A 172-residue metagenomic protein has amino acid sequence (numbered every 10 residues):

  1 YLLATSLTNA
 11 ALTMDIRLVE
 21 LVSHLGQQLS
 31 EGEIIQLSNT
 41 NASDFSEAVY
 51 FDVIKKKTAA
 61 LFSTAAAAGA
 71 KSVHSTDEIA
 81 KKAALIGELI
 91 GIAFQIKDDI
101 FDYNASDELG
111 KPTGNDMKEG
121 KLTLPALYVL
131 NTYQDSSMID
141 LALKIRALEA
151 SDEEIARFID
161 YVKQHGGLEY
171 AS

Functional and structural regions predicted by a protein language model:
Y1-S172: All-alpha prenyltransferase/terpene-synthase fold signal
